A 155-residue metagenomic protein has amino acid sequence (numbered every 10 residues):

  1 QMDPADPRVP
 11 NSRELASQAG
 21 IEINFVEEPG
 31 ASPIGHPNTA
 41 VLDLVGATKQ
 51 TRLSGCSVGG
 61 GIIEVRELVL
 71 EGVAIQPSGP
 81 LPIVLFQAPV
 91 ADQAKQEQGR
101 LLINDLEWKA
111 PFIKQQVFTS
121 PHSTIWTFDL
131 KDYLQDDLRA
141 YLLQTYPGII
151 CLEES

Functional and structural regions predicted by a protein language model:
Q1-R13: A glycine-rich helix N-cap at a beta->alpha junction
P7-R8, I23-F25, A47-T48, R52-S155: A conserved regulatory-domain signal marking ACT and ACT-like small-molecule sensing domains and adjacent regulatory
E28: Conserved small-domain helix->loop->beta segment predominantly found in fold-type I
S32-I34: Short glycine/serine/proline-enriched coil/turn segments at secondary-structure junctions
P37: C-terminal binding/interaction regions
A40-D43: Short beta-strand scaffold segments in enzyme catalytic cores
